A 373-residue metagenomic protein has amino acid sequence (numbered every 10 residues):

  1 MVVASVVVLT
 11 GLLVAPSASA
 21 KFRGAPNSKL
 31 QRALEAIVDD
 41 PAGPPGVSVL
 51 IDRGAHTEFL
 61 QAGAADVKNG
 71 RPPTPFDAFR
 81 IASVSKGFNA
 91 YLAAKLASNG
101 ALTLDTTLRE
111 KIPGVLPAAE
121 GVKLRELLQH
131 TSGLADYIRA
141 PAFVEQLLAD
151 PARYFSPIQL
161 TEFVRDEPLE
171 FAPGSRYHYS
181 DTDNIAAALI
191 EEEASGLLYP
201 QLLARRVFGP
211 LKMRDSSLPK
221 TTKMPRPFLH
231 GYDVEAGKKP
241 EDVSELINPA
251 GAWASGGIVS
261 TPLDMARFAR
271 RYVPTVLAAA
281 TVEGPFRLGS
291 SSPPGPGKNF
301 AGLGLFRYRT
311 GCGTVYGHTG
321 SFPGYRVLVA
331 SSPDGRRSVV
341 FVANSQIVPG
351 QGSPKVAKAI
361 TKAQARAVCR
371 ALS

Functional and structural regions predicted by a protein language model:
M1-K21: Secretory targeting and sorting signals
A20-L60, S195, V243-S373: Catalytic loop of the DD-peptidase/beta-lactamase superfamily, centered on the K-T-G motif and neighboring
Q31-E35, V49, A55-T57, D77-D105 (+3 more regions): Active-site SXXK
V38, G54-V67, P72, R80: N-terminal carbohydrate-binding/catalytic regions of secreted carbohydrate-active enzymes
P41-P45, K68-E126, F171-S180, W253: Short active-site loop at a secondary-structure junction that contains or immediately precedes the catalytic residue(s)
G54, A65-V67, S132-G133, K223 (+1 more regions): Solvent-exposed coil/turn segments that connect beta secondary-structure elements in extracytoplasmic/periplasmic
F59, A119-V315, T319: Short, surface-exposed loop or secondary-structure junction motifs that flank catalytic or metal-binding residues
